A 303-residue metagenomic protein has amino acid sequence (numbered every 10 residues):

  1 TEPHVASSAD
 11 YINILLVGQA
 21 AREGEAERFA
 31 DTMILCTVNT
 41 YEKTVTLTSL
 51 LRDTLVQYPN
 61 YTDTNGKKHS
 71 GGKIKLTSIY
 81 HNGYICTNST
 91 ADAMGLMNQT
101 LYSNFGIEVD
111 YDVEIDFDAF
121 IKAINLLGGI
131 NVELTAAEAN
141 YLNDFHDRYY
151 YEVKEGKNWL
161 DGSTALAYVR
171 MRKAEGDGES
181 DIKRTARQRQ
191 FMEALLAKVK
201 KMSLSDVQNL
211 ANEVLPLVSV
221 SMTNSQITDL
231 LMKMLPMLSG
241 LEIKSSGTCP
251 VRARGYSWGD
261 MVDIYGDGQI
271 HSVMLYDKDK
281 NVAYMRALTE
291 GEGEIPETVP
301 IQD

Functional and structural regions predicted by a protein language model:
T1-D303: Non-catalytic, solvent-exposed segments at the cell envelope interface
